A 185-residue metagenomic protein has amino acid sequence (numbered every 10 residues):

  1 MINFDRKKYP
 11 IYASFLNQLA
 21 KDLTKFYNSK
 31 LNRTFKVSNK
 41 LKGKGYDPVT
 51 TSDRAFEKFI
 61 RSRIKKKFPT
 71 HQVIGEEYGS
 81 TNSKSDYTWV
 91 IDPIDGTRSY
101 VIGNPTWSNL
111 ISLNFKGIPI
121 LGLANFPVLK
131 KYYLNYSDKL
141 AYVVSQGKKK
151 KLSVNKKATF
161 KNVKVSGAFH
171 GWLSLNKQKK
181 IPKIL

Functional and structural regions predicted by a protein language model:
M1-I94: N-terminal subdomain of lithium-sensitive/metallo-dependent phosphomonoesterases centered on the IMPase/IPPase/PAP
F35-K40, A141, K183-L185: Short secondary-structure junctions
K65, S80-T81, A124, V154-K157: Short secondary-structure boundary/capping segments
S83-Y142: DPxDG-like acidic metal-binding loop motif
L134-Y136, K149-A158: Short amphipathic beta-strand/extended segments with alternating polar/hydrophobic composition
L140-K151, W172-S174: Short helix-loop capping/hinge motifs at secondary-structure junctions, enriched in acidic/polar residues
S153-L185: An extended, acidic
